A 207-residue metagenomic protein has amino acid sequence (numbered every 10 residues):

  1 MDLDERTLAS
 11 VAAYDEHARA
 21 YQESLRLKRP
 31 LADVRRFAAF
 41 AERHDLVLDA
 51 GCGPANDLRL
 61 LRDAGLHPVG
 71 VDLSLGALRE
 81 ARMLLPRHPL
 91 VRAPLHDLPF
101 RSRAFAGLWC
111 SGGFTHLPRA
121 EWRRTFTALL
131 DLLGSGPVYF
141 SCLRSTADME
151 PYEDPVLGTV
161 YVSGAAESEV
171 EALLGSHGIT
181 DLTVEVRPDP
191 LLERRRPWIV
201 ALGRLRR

Functional and structural regions predicted by a protein language model:
M1-E42, A147: Conserved class I S-adenosyl-L-methionine
H44-G53: Conserved class I S-adenosyl-L-methionine
P54-D97: Class I SAM-dependent methyltransferase SAM/SAH-binding core
W109: A conserved beta-strand element that flanks and buttresses the S-adenosyl-L-methionine
R123-S135: A short glycine-rich, Lys/Arg-flanked "PGG" loop and its adjoining helix->strand segment in the class I
S135-L143: Conserved beta-strand signature within the Rossmann-like core of class I S-adenosyl-L-methionine
R144-Y161: Short, glycine-/aromatic-enriched active-site segment of Class I SAM-dependent methyltransferases
V162-H177: Short alpha-helix
